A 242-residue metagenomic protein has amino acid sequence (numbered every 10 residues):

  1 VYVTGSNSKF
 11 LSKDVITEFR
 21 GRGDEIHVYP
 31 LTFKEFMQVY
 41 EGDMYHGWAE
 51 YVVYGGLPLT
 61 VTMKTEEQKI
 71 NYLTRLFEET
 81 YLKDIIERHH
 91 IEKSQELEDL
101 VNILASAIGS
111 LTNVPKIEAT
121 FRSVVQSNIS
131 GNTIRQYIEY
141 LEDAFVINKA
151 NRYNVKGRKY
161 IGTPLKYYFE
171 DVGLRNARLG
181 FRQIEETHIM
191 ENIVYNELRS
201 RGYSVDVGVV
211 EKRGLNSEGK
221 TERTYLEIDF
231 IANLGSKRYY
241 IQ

Functional and structural regions predicted by a protein language model:
V1-Y2: Conserved nucleotide-sensing/catalytic segment adjacent to the nucleotide-binding pocket in NTP-handling enzymes
G5, Y29-T32, D171, V209-E211: Residues at the C-termini of beta-strands that transition into short coil/loop
S6-S8, S12-L111, P115: Interdomain motor-coupling "hinge/lid" segment immediately C-terminal to the ATP-binding subdomain of NTP-driven enzymes
E66, I70-Y239: Accessory nucleic acid-recognition modules appended to NTPase machines
Q242: Acidic beta-strand-to-loop metal/phosphate-binding motif
